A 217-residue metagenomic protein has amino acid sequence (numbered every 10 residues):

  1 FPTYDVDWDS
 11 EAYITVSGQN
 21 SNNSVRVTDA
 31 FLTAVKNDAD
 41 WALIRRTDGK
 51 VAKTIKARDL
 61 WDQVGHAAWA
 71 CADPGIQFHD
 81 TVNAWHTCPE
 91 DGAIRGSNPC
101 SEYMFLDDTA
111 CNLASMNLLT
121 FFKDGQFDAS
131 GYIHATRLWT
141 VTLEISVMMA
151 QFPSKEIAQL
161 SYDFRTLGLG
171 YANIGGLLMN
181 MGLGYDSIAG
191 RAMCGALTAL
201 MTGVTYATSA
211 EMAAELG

Functional and structural regions predicted by a protein language model:
F1-R137, T142-Y162, L183, G190-C194 (+2 more regions): Active-site cavity-forming subdomains of large catalytic enzyme subunits
L169, G203: Active-site-proximal catalytic alpha-helix in oxidoreductases
L177-N180: Family-specific signature for flavin-dependent thymidylate synthase
